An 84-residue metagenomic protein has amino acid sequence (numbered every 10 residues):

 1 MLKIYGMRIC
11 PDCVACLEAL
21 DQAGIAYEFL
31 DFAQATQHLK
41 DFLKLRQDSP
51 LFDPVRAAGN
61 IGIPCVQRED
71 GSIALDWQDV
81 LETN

Functional and structural regions predicted by a protein language model:
M1-L30: Local sequence-structure signature of Cys/Sec-based thiol-disulfide redox active-site neighborhoods
I9, Q34, D79: Residues that form or immediately flank small-molecule/cofactor binding pockets and catalytic motifs
C10-C13, T36, A74: Loop/helix-junction capping segments adjacent to catalytic residues or to phosphate/diphosphate-binding pockets
C16, H38-D41, D76: Amphipathic alpha-helical interface surfaces
A19-L20, K44, V80-E82: Short, glycine/charged-enriched secondary-structure capping and boundary segments
Y27-D48: Thiol-based oxidoreductase modules, predominantly thioredoxin-like and allied folds used for disulfide exchange
L51-V66: Structural micro-motif
C65-N84: Non-catalytic, surface beta->alpha helical segment in thiol-disulfide oxidoreductase systems
